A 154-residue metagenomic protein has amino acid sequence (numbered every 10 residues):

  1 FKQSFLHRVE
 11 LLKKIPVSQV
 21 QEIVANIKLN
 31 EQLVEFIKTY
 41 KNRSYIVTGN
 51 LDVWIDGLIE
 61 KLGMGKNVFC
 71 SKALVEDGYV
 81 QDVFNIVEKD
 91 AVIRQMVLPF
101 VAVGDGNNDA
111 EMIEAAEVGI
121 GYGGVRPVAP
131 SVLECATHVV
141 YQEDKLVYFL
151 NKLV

Functional and structural regions predicted by a protein language model:
F1-T39: A metal-dependent, Asp-based hydrolase signature
A25-V154: C-terminal cap/substrate-recognition subdomain and adjoining C-terminal extension of metal-dependent phosphatase-like
